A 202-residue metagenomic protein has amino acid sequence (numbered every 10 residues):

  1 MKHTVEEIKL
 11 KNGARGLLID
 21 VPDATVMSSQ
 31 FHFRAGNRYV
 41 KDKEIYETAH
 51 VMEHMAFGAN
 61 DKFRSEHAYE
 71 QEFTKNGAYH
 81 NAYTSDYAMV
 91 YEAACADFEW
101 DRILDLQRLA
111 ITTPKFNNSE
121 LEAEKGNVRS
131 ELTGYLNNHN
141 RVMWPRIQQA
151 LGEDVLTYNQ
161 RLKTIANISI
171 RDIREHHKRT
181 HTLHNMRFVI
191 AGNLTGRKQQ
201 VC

Functional and structural regions predicted by a protein language model:
M1-A68, R174-C202: His/Glu-rich zincin catalytic helix
A59-K62, H67-C202: Charge-rich, well-structured scaffold segments of protease-associated domains
